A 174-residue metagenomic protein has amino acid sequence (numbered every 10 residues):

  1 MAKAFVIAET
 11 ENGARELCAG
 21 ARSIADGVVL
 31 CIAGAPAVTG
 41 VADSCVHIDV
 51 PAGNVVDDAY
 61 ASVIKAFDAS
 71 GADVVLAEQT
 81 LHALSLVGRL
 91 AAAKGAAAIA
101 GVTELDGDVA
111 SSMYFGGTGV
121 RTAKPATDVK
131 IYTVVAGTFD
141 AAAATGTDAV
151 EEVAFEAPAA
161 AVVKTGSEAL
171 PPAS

Functional and structural regions predicted by a protein language model:
M1-S174: N-terminal glycine-rich FAD/FM-binding segment characteristic of electron-transfer flavoproteins
